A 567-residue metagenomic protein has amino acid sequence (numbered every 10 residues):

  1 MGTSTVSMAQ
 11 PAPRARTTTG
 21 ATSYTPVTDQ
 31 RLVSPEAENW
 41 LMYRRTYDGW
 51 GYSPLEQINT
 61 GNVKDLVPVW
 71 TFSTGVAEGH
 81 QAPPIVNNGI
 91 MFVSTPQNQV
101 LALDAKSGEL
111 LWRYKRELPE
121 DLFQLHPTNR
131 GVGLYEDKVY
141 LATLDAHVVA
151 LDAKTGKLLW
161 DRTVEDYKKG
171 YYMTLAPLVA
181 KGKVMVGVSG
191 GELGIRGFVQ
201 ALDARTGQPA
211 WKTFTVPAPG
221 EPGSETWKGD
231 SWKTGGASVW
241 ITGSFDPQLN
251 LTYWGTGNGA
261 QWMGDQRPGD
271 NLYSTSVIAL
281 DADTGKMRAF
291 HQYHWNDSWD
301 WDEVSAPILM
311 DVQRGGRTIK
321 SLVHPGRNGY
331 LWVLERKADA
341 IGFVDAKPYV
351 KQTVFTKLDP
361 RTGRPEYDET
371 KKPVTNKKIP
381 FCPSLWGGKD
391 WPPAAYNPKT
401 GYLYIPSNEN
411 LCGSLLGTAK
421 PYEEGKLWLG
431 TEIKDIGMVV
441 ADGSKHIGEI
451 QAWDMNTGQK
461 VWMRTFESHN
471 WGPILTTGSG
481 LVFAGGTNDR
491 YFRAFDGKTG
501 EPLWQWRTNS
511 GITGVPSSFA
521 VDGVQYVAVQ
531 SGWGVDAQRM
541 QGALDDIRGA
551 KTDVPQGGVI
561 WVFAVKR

Functional and structural regions predicted by a protein language model:
A12-P68, T215-P222, P365-T370, V439-V440 (+1 more regions): Blade/loop signatures of beta-propeller domains
W40-R44, G79-Q99, F123-V148, Y172-R196 (+9 more regions): Repeat-blade elements of multi-bladed beta-propeller folds
F72-I85, R113-G133, D161-A176, L193 (+9 more regions): Extracytoplasmic beta-rich repeat domains
L151, T155-G156, G197-P209, D270-K286 (+7 more regions): Beta-propeller blade signature
V186-G197, W254-N271, E409-G443, G532-T552: Short, conserved, GDST-rich strand-edge loop motifs in beta-rich repeat architectures
A306-F355, K372-S384, G497, G542-A543 (+1 more regions): Phosphate/diphosphate-binding loops
S407-E409, I436-E501: Loop/turn-rich, solvent-exposed surfaces of beta-rich toroidal or solenoidal domains
P516-R567: Blade-level signature of beta-propeller repeat domains, shared across WD40, Kelch, NHL, RCC1 and BNR/Asp-box propellers
